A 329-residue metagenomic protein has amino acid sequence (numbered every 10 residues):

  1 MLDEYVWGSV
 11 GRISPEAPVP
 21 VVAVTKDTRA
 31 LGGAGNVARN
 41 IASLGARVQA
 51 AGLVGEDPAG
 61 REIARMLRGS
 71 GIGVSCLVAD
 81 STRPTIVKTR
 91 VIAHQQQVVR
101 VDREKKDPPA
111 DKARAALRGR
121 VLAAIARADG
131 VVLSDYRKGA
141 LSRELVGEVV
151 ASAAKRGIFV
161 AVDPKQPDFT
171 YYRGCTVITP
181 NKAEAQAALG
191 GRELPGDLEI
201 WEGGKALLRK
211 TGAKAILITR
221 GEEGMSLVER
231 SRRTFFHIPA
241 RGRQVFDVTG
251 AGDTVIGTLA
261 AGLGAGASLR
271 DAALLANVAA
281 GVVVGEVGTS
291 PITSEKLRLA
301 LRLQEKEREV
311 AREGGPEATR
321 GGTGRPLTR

Functional and structural regions predicted by a protein language model:
M1-V48, P239-F246, R312-E313, E317-R329: Glycine-rich phosphate/adenosyl-contacting loop at the front of the ribokinase-like
R12-A23, H94-D107, P180-L189: Gly-rich Lys/Arg/Thr-decorated short loops/hinges at beta-loop-alpha junctions or inter-strand turns that position
R12-E16, C175-A183, G224-G252, I256 (+2 more regions): Flexible glycine/proline-rich, aromatic-decorated loop/lid segments
P15-V87, A300: Substrate-binding N-lobe of the ribokinase-like
L77-R83, R90-I125: Conserved phosphate-binding/catalytic loop of the ribokinase/pfkB sugar-kinase fold
R127-A140: Short acidic, glycine-rich surface-loop motifs adjacent to enzyme active sites
K138-F235: Conserved phosphate/ATP/ADP-binding segment of small-molecule kinases
T211-K214, R241-E305: Conserved post-catalytic alpha-helical subdomain immediately downstream of the catalytic base and nucleotide-binding
